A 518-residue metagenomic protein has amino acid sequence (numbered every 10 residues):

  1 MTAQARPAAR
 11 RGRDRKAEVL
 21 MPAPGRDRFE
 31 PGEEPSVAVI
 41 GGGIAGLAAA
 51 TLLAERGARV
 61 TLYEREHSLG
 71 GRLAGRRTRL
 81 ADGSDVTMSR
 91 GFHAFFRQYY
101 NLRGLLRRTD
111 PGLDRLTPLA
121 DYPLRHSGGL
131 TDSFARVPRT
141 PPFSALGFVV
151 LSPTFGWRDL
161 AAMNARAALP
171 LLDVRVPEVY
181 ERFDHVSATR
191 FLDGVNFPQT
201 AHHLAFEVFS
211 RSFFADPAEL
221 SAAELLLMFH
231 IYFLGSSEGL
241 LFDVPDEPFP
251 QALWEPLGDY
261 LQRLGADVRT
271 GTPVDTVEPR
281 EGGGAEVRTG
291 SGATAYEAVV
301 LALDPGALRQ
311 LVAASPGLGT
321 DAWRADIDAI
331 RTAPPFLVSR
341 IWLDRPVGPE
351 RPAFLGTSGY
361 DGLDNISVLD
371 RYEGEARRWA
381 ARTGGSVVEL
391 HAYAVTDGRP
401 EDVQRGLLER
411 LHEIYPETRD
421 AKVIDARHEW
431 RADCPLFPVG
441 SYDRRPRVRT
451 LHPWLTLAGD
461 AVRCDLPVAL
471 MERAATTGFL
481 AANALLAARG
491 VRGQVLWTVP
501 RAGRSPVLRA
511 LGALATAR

Functional and structural regions predicted by a protein language model:
M1-V37, E55, V507-R518: Extreme N-terminal leader/targeting segments of oxidoreductases
T2, R6-A17, E33, T272-V388 (+3 more regions): Mid-domain catalytic core of redox enzymes that form a hydrophobic substrate pocket/lid adjacent to a catalytic redox
A8-R10, L102-R103, R107-R108, L113-A222 (+1 more regions): Mobile amphipathic helical/loop "lid" adjacent to a hydrophobic cofactor/ligand pocket
E33-L62: N-terminal Rossmann-like FAD-binding beta1-loop-alpha1 element of flavoenzymes
A54-R79: Glycine-rich FAD pyrophosphate-binding loop
M228-G290, T294, A298: Helical element adjacent to the flavin cofactor pocket in flavoenzyme catalytic cores
A376-R382, R431-D465: FAD-binding beta-loop-beta segment adjacent to the flavin cofactor pocket
A484-R518: Active-site-proximal substrate-binding core of FAD-dependent oxidoreductases
